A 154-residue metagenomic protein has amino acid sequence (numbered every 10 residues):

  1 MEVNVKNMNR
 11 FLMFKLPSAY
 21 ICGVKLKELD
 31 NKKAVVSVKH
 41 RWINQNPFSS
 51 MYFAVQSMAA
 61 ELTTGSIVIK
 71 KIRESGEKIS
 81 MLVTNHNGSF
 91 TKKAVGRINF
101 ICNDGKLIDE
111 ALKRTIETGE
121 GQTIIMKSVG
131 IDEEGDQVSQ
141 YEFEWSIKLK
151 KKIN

Functional and structural regions predicted by a protein language model:
M1-P17: Extreme N-terminal tail/first-helix region
Y20, L82-T84, I98, I124-M126 (+1 more regions): Hydrophobic core residues within well-ordered beta-strands of beta-rich domains
Y20-L26, T84-F90, A111-K113: Short structured motifs
I21-M51: Catalytic strand-loop segment that frames the active site of acyl-thioester-processing enzymes
K25, N87-S89, I101-N103, K127-V129 (+1 more regions): Residues located in well-ordered beta-strands
I43-G65, E77-K78: Hot-dog-fold acyl-thioester-processing enzymes
I67-K106: Hydrophobic beta-strand-centered segment that forms part of the acyl-chain substrate-binding groove
A94-V95, G105-N154: HotDog/MaoC-like acyl-thioester-processing domains
